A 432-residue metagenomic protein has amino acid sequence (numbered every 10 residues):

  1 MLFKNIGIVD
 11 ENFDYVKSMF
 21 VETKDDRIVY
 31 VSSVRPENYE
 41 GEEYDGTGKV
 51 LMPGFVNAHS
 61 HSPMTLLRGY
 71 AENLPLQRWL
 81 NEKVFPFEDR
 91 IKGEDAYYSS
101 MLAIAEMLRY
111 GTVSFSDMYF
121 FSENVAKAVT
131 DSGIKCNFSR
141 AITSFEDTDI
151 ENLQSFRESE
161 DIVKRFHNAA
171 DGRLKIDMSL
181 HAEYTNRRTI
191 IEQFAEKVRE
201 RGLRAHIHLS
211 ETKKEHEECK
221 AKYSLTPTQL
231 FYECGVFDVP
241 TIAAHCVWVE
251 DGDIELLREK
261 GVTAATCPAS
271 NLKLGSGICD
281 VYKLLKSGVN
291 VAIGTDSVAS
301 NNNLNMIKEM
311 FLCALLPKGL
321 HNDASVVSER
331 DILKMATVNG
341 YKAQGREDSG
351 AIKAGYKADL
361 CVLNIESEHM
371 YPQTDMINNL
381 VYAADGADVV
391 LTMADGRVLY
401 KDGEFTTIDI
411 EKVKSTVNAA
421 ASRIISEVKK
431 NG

Functional and structural regions predicted by a protein language model:
M1-K24, V34-E37, A336-G432: Active-site microenvironment of metallo-dependent hydrolases
M1-K4, E37-W79, M101, L108-R109: Replace "His-x-His-based motif
I6, V21, D26, G48 (+16 more regions): Divalent metal-coordination and catalytic microenvironments
L66-Y98, K135-Q154, K213-D238, K260-T263 (+1 more regions): Active-site gating loops and adjacent loop-to-helix segments of metal-dependent hydrolytic enzymes
R68-I134, F156-A169, N418-K429: Alpha-helical scaffold segments that flank or form the walls of functional sites
N124-V247: Metal-coordinating catalytic core of metallo-dependent amide/deamination hydrolases
E233-P240, Y282-S367, V381-A384: His/Asp/Glu-enriched, well-ordered alpha-helical/loop segment that forms or immediately abuts the divalent-metal
G252, E259-V289, G294-T295: A conserved active-site cap/scaffold subdomain adjacent to cofactor or substrate pockets
